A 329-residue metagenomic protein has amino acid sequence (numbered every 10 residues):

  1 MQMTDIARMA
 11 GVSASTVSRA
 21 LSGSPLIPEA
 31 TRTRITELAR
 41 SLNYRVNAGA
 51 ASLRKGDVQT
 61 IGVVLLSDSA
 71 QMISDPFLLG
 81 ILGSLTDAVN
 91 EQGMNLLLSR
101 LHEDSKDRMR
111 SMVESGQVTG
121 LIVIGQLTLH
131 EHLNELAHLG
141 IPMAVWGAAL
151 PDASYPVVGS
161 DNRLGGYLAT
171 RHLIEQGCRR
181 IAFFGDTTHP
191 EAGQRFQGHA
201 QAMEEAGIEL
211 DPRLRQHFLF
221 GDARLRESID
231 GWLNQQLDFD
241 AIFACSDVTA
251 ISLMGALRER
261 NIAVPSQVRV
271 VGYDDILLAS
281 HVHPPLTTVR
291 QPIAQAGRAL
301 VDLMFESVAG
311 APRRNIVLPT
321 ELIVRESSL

Functional and structural regions predicted by a protein language model:
M1-Q59, L329: N-terminal helix-turn-helix DNA-binding module of bacterial transcription factors
S13, Q59, T119, C178-R180 (+1 more regions): Short acidic/polar active-site loop segments enriched in Thr and Asp
T60-R171, W232-N234, D238: Alpha-helical recognition/docking segments in bacterial nutrient-uptake and carbohydrate-utilization systems
V64, I124, W146, F183-F184 (+3 more regions): Short hydrophobic segments within beta-strands
S67-G80, L98-K106, V158-L168, F184-D230 (+4 more regions): Hinge/beta->alpha junction and helix N-cap segments in small-molecule ligand-binding domains
R180, L210-L214, V264-R269: Short acidic capping loops at alpha-helix termini that bridge into adjacent secondary structure
R226-L329: Flexible loop/turn connectors
